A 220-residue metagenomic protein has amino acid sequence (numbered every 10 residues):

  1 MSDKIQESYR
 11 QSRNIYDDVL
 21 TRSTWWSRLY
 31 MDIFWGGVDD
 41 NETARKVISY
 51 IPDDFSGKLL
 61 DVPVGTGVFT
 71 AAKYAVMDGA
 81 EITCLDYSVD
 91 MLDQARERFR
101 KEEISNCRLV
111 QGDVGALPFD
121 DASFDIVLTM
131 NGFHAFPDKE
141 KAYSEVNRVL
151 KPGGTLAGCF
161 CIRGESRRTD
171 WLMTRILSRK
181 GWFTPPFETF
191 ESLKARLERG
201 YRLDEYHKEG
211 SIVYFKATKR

Functional and structural regions predicted by a protein language model:
M1-D53, V68, A72: Conserved class I S-adenosyl-L-methionine
I51, V76-M77, L150: A generic alpha-to-beta junction signature in SAM-dependent methyltransferases
K58, G154-T155: Short glycine-centered segments of the SAM/dcSAM-binding site in methyltransferase folds
K58-A116: Class I SAM-dependent methyltransferase SAM/SAH-binding core
G115-I126: A short acidic, Gly/Pro-enriched loop at the edge of an enzyme's catalytic core that lines a small-molecule cofactor
I126-D138: A short SAM/SAH-binding and catalytic strip from SAM-dependent methyltransferases
E140-P152: A short glycine-rich, Lys/Arg-flanked "PGG" loop and its adjoining helix->strand segment in the class I
A157-E209, V213-F215: C-terminal alpha-helical "lid/dimerization" subdomain adjacent to the S-adenosyl-L-methionine
